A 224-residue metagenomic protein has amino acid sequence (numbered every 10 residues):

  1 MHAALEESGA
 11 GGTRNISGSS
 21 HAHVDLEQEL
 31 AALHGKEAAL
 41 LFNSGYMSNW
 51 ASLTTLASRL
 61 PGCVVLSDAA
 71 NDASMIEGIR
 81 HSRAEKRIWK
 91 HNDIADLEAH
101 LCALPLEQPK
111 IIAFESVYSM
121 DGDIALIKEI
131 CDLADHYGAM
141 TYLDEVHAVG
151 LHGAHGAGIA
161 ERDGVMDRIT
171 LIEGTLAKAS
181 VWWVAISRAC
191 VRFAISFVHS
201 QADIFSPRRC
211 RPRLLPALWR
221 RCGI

Functional and structural regions predicted by a protein language model:
H2-S44: Conserved N-terminal alpha-helix of the aminotransferase class I/II PLP-enzyme fold
T13, V117, E145-H147: Conserved Walker B
L30, S48, V65, I112-E115 (+4 more regions): Buried hydrophobic positions in well-ordered alpha/beta secondary-structure cores of metabolic enzymes
S44, L66-S82: Substrate-binding/gating loop at the entrance of the active-site cleft, primarily in PLP-dependent aminotransferase-like
L53-A73: Conserved PLP-anchoring active-site segment centered on the Schiff-base-forming lysine
A73, M120, L143, V149-G150: Catalytic P-loop NTPase motifs of RecA-like helicase/translocase cores
R87, H91-L143: Active-site phosphate-binding strand-loop segment of PLP-dependent enzymes
Y137-M140, H147, H152-I224: Active-site C-terminal subdomain of aminotransferase-like
